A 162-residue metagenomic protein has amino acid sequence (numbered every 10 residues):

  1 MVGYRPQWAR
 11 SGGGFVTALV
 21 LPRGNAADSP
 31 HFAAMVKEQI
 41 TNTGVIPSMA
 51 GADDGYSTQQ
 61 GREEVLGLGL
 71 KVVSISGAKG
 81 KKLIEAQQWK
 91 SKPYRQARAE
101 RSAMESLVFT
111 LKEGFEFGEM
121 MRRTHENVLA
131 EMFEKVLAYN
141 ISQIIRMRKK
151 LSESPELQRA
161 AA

Functional and structural regions predicted by a protein language model:
M1-S48, A52-D54, R62-E64: Polybasic low-complexity intrinsically disordered regions
G3, A27-A34, Y56, Q60 (+4 more regions): Generic recognition of stable, solvent-exposed alpha-helical segments in well-folded globular domains
S11, M35-N42, L68, L107-T110 (+3 more regions): Generic, well-ordered alpha-helical scaffold segments in large soluble proteins
G24, S76-K81: Short, acidic/turn-prone active-site loops that include or flank metal/cofactor- and phosphate-binding residues
D53, V73, S106-L107: C-terminal structured domain segments across diverse proteins
L68-S76: Short hydrophobic/aromatic-enriched beta-strand-loop microsegments
K81-W89: Short, charged, surface-exposed secondary-structure boundary motifs
K92, Q96-A162: Basic, amphipathic alpha-helical segments enriched in Lys/Arg and hydrophobic/aromatic residues
